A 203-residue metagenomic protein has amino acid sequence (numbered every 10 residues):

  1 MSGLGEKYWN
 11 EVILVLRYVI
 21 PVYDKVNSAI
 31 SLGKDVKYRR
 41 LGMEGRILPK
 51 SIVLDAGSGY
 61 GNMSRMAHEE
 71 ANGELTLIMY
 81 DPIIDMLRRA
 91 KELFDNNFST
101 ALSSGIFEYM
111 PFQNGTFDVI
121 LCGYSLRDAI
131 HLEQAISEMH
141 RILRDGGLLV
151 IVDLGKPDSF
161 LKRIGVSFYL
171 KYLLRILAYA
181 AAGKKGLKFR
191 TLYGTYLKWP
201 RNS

Functional and structural regions predicted by a protein language model:
M1-V22: N-terminal, positively charged/glycine-rich alpha-helical extensions of SAM-dependent methyltransferases
N10, Y80, G155-S203: C-terminal alpha-helical "lid/dimerization" subdomain adjacent to the S-adenosyl-L-methionine
V19-L32: Class I SAM-dependent methyltransferase Rossmann-like catalytic core, especially the SAM/SAH-binding loop
L32-P49, M66: Conserved alpha-helix/loop element of class I SAM-dependent methyltransferases that forms part of the SAM/SAH-binding
L54-Y109: Class I SAM-dependent methyltransferase SAM/SAH-binding core
E108-I120: A short acidic, Gly/Pro-enriched loop at the edge of an enzyme's catalytic core that lines a small-molecule cofactor
V119-H131: A short SAM/SAH-binding and catalytic strip from SAM-dependent methyltransferases
E133-L148: A short glycine-rich, Lys/Arg-flanked "PGG" loop and its adjoining helix->strand segment in the class I
